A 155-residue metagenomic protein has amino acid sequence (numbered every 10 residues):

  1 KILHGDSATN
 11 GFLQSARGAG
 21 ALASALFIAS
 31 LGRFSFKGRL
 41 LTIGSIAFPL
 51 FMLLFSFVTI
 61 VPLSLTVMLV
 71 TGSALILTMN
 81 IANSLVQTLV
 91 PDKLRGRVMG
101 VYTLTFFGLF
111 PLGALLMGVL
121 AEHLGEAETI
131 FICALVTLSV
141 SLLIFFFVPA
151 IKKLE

Functional and structural regions predicted by a protein language model:
K1-E155: C-terminal transmembrane bundle of multi-pass solute transporters/carriers
